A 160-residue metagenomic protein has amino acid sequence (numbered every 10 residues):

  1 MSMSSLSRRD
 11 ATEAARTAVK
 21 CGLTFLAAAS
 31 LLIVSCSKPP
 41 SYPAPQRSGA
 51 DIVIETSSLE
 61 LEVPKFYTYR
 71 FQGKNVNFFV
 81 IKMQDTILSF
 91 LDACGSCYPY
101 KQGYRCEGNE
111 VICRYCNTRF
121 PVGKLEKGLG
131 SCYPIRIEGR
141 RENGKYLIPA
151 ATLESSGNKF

Functional and structural regions predicted by a protein language model:
S7-L23: Bacterial N-terminal signal peptides that target proteins for export
L23-F25, S48: Intrinsic-disorder signal
L32-S35: C-terminal motif of bacterial Sec signal peptides marking the signal peptidase cleavage site
P39-C106, R136-F160: N-terminal pre-ligand scaffold of iron-sulfur
Y100-E107, T118-K127: Iron-sulfur (Fe-S) cluster-binding segments and ferredoxin-like electron-carrier domains, especially [2Fe-2S]
G108-C116, K127-I137: Short cysteine/histidine-rich metal-coordination sites, predominantly Zn2+-binding motifs
